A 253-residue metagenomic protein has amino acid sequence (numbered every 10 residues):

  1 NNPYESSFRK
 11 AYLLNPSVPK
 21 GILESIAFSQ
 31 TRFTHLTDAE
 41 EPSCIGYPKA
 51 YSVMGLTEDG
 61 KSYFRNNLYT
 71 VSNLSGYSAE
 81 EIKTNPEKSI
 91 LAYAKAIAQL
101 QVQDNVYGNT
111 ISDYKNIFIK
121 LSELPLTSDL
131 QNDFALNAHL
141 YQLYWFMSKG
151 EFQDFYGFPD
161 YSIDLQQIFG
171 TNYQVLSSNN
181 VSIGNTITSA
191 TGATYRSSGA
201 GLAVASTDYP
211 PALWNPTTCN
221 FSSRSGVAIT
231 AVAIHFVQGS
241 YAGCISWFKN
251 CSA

Functional and structural regions predicted by a protein language model:
N1-T34, T191-V227, A231: Export/targeting segments at the very N-terminus of extracytoplasmic proteins
N2-F146, F155: Catalytic glycan-binding domains that act on GlcNAc-containing polysaccharides
T31-R32, V237-G239: Solvent-exposed coil/turn segments that connect beta secondary-structure elements in extracytoplasmic/periplasmic
T34-T37, Y241-S246: Short, solvent-exposed loop/turn elements at domain surfaces
E41, I245-S252: Short Gly/aromatic-enriched secondary-structure transition segments
L143-L213: Non-catalytic propeptide/linker segments at domain boundaries
S222-S223, I234-H235, C244, A253: Active-site microenvironments of hydrolase-like enzyme catalytic domains
T230-Q238: A short acidic-to-branched-hydrophobic micro-motif
